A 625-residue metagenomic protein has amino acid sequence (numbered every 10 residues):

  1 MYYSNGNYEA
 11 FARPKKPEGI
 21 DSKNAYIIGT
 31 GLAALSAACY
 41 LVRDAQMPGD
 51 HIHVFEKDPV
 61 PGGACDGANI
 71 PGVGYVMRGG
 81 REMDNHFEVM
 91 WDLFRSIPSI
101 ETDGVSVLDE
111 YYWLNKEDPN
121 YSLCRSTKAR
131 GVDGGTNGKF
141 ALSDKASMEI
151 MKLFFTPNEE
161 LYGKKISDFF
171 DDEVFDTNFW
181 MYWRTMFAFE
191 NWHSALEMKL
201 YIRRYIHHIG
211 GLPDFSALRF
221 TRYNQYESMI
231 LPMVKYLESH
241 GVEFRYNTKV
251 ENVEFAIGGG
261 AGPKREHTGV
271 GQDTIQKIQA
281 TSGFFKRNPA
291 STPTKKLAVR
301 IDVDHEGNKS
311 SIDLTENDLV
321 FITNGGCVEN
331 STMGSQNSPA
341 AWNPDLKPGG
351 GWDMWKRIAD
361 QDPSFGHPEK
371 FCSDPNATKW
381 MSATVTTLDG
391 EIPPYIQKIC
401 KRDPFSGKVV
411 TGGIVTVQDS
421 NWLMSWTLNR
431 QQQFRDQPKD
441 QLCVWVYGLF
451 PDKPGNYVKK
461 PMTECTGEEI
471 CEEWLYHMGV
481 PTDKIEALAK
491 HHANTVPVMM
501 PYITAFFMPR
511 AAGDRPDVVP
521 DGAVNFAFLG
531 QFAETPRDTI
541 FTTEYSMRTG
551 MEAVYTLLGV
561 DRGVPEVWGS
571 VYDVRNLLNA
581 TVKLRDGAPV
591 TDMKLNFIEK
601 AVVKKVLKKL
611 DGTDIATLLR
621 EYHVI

Functional and structural regions predicted by a protein language model:
M1-A25, R43-G49, L584-D592, F597-I625: Extreme N-terminal leader/targeting segments of oxidoreductases
G29-G31: Glycine-rich Rossmann-fold phosphate-binding loop(s) that bind the pyrophosphate of adenine dinucleotide cofactors
A34: N-terminal Rossmann-fold NAD(P) dinucleotide-binding loop
V42-A68: Glycine-rich FAD pyrophosphate-binding loop
G72-W113: Conserved FAD-binding subdomain of flavin-dependent enzymes
I100-H207, L218-F220: Rossmann-like flavin
R204-L319, N324, D345: Helical element adjacent to the flavin cofactor pocket in flavoenzyme catalytic cores
H207-T221, D313, N317-T549, Y555-Y572: C-terminal segments that line or cap access tunnels to active or ligand-binding sites in enzymes and enzyme-associated
